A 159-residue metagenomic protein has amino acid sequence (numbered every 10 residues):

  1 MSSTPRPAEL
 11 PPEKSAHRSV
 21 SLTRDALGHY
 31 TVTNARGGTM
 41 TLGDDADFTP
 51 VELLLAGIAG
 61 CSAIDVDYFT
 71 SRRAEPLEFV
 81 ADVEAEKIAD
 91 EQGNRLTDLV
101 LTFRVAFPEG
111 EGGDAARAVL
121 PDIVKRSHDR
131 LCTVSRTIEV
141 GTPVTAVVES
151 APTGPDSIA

Functional and structural regions predicted by a protein language model:
M1-A56, I64-A159: Extended beta-strand/beta-hairpin segments
